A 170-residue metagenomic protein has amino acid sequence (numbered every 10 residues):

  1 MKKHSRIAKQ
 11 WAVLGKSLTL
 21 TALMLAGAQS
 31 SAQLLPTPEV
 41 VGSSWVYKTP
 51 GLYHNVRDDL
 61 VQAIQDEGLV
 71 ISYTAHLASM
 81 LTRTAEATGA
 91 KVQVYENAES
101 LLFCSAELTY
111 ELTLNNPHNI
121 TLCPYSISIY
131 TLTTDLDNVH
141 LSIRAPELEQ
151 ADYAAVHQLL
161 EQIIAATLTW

Functional and structural regions predicted by a protein language model:
K3-L18: Bacterial N-terminal signal peptides that target proteins for export
G27-Q29: N-terminal signal peptide c-region/cleavage motif recognized by signal peptidases
A32-G68, A75: Terminal, regulation- and interaction-focused segments at domain boundaries
T49-R57, T74, K91-V94, E149-Y153 (+1 more regions): Solvent-exposed, acidic/flexible segments
D59-V70, T74, A87, I163-W170: Structured segments of extracytoplasmic/periplasmic soluble domains in secreted or envelope-associated proteins
E67, S72-L122: Compact, glycine-rich, soluble single-domain proteins
C123-Q150: Beta-strand/loop substructures that line and gate deep hydrophobic ligand-binding cavities in soluble
H140-W170: C-terminal partner/receptor-binding element of secreted or periplasmic proteins
